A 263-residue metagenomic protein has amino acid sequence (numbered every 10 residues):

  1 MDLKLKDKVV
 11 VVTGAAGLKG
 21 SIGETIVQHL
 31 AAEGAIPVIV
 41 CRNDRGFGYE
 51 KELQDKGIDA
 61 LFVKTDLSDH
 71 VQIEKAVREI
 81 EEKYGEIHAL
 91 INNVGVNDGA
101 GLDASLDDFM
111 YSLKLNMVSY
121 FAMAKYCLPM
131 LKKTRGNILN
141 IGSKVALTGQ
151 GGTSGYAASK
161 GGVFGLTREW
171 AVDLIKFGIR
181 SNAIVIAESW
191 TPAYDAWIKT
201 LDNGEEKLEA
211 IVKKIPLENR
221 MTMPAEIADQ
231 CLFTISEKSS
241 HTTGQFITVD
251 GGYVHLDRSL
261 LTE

Functional and structural regions predicted by a protein language model:
L3-V38: Canonical Rossmann dinucleotide-binding motif of NAD(H)/NADP(H)-dependent dehydrogenases/reductases, specifically
E74, G95-M110, P129, G152-G155 (+3 more regions): Conserved mid-core segment of classical short-chain dehydrogenase/reductases
A124, S159, T167: Active-site helix of classical SDR
S143: Residue(s) in the substrate-gating loop at a strand-loop-helix junction that position the organic substrate next
T148, L232, T243-E263: Short C-terminal tail/terminal secondary-structure segment of NAD(P)H-dependent dehydrogenase/reductase domains
I175, R180, T242-G244: Short, small/polar-rich loop/turn modules that mediate ligand/substrate recognition or access, typified
A183, E205-K238, T242, V249-G251: C-terminal helical subdomain
